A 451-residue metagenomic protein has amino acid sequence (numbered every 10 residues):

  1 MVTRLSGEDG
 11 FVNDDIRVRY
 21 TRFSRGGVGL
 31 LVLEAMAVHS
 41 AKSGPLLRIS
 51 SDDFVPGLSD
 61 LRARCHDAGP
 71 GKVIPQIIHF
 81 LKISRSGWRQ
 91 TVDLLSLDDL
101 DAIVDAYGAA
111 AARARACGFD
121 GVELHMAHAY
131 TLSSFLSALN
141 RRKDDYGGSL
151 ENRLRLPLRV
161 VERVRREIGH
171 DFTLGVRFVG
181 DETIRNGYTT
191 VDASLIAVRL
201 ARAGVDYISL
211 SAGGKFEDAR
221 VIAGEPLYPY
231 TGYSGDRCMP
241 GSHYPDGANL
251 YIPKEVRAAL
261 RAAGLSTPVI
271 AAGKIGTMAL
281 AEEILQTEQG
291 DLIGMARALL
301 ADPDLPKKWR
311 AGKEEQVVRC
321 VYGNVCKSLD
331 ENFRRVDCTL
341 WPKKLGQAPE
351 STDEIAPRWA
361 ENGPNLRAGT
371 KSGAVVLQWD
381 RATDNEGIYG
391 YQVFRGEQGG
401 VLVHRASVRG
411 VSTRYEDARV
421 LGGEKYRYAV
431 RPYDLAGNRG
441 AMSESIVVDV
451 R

Functional and structural regions predicted by a protein language model:
M1-W359: Flavin-dependent oxidoreductase catalytic cores
S6, I83, I184, N385-G387 (+2 more regions): Residue-level signal for secondary-structure boundary sites
D145, N365-R367, Q378, Q392 (+3 more regions): Conserved beta-strand positions that form and line the central face of beta-propeller blades
E354-E386, G422, L435-R451: Pro/Thr/Ser/Gly-rich low-complexity, intrinsically disordered linker/stalk tracts
G390-G423, L435-A436, A441-M442: Recognizes extended acidic, P/S/T-rich segments that occur within or adjacent to Ig-like beta-sandwich modules
